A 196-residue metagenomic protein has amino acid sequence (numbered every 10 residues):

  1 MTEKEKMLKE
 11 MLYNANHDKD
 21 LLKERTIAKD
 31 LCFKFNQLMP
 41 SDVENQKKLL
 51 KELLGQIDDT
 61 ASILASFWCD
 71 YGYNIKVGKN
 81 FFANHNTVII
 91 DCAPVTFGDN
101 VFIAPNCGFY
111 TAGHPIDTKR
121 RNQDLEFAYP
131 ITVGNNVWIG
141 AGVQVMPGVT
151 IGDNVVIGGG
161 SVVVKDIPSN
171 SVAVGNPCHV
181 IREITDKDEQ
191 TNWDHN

Functional and structural regions predicted by a protein language model:
M1-T60, C178-N196: Terminal amphipathic alpha-helical/low-complexity segments used for targeting or macromolecular assembly
K4-E5, L53, Q123, P130 (+1 more regions): Short secondary-structure boundary/capping segments
F67-V77, F82-T150, N176-H195: Flexible, glycine/small-residue-enriched loop-and-beta-strand segment within the central core of proteins
W138, V156, V172-V174: Short-chain dehydrogenase/reductase
G140-D166: Beta-rich strand-turn-strand
I167-S169, V174-P177: Acidic, glycine-centered active-site loop in nucleotide-sugar glycosyltransferases
